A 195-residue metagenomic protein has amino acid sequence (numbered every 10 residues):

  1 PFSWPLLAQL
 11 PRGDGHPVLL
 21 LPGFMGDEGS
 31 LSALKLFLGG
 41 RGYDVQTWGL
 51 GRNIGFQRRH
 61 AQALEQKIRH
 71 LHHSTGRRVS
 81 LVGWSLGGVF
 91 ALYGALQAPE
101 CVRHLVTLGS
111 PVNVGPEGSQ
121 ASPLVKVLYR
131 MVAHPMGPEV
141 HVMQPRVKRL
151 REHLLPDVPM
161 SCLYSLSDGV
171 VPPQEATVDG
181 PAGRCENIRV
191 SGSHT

Functional and structural regions predicted by a protein language model:
P1-H16: Alpha/beta-hydrolase fold catalytic core
P5-A8, F37-R41, P181-A182: Short hydrophobic/aromatic-rich motifs at helix boundaries and adjacent loops
L6-Q9, A95-L96, K148-H153, A176-V178: Short, flexible, glycine/charge-rich loop motifs used to bind or transfer phosphoryl groups or to couple energy/partner
P11-G13, L154-D157: Flexible, charged surface loops at secondary-structure boundaries
D14, V102, A182-R184: A broad structural signal for short, well-ordered beta-strand segments within beta-sheet-rich domains
H16-P22, D27-G29, A33, G39-R52 (+3 more regions): Serine-dependent carboxylesterase/thioesterase catalytic core of lipase-like alpha/beta-hydrolase/SGNH enzymes
P156-T195: C-terminal catalytic-base region of ester-bond hydrolases, centering on the histidine of the charge-relay
